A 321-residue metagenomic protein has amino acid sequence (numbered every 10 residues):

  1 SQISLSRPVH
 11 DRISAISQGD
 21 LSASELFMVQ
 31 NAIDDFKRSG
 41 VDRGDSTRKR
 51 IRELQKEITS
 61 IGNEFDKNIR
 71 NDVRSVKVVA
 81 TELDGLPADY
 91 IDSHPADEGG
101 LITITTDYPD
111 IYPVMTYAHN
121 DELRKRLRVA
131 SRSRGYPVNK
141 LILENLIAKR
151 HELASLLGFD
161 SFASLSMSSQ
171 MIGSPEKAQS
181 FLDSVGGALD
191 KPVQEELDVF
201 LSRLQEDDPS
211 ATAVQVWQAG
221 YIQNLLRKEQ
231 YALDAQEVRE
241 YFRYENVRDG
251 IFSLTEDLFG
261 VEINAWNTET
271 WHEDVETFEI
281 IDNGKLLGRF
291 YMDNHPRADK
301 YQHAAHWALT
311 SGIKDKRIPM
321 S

Functional and structural regions predicted by a protein language model:
S1-S166, G250: Noncatalytic, helix-rich "gating/capping" subdomain that lines the substrate-entry/channel surface of large enzyme
S24, M28-Q30, E57-S60, K67 (+3 more regions): Active-site-proximal, well-structured secondary-structure segments within enzyme catalytic domains
